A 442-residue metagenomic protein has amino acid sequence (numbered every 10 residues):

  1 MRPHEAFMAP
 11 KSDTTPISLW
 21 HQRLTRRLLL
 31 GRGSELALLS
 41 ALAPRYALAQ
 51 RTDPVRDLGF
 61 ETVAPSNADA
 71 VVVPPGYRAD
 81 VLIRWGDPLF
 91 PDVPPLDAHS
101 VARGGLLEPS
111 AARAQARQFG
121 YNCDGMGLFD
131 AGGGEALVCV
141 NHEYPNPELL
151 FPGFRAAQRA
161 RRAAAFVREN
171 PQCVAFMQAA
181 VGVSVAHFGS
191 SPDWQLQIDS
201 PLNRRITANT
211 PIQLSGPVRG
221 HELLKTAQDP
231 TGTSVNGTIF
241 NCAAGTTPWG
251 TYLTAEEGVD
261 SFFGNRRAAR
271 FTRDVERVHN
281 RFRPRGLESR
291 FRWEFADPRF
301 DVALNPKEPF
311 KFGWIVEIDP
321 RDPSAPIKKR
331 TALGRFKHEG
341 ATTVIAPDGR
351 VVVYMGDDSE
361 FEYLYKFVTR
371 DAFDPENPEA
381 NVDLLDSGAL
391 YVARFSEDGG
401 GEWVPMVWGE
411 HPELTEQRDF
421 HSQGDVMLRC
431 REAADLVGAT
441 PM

Functional and structural regions predicted by a protein language model:
M1-L24: N-terminal secretory signal peptides
D13, H21-Q22, L28-Q50: N-terminal export signals
A70-R84, D92-L106, A112-A114, D193-G232 (+3 more regions): Blade-edge beta-strand/turn elements of extracellular beta-propeller and related beta-sheet repeat scaffolds
A70-Y121, D130-G133, V140-V181, A186-L202: Beta-propeller domains
F119-G127, V235-T247, R335-A346, A439-M442: Beta-rich, blade/repeat-based domains predominating in secreted/periplasmic proteins but also intracellular
A160-L214, N241, G245-F300: Carboxylate/His-rich catalytic cores and anion/metal-binding grooves
P171-A175, A179, Q195-R205, E362-V437: Beta-propeller fold recognition
V181-F188, K311-P320, F367-V368: Beta-propeller blade signature
